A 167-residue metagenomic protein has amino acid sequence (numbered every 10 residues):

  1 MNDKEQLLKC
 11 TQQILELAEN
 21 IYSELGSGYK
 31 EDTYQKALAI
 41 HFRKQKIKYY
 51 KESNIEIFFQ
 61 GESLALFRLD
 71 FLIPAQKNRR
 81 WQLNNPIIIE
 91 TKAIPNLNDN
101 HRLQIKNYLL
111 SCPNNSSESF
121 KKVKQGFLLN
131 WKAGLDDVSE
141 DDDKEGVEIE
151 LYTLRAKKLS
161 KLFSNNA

Functional and structural regions predicted by a protein language model:
M1-S27: Interdomain/boundary linker segments immediately adjacent to catalytic/signaling cores
Q6, C10, K30, Y34 (+1 more regions): Short amphipathic alpha-helical segments
Q12, E16, N20, Y49-Y50 (+1 more regions): A generic structural signal for ordered alpha-helices
E16, K36, L103: Short, contiguous clusters of charged residues that form electrostatic/catalytic patches at enzyme active sites, used
Y22, K46, P113-S116: Secondary-structure transition/hinge residues
E24-N84, E148, Y152-S164: Active-site metal-binding core of divalent-cation-utilizing nuclease and nuclease-like domains
N78-A167: Nucleic-acid nuclease catalytic cores
